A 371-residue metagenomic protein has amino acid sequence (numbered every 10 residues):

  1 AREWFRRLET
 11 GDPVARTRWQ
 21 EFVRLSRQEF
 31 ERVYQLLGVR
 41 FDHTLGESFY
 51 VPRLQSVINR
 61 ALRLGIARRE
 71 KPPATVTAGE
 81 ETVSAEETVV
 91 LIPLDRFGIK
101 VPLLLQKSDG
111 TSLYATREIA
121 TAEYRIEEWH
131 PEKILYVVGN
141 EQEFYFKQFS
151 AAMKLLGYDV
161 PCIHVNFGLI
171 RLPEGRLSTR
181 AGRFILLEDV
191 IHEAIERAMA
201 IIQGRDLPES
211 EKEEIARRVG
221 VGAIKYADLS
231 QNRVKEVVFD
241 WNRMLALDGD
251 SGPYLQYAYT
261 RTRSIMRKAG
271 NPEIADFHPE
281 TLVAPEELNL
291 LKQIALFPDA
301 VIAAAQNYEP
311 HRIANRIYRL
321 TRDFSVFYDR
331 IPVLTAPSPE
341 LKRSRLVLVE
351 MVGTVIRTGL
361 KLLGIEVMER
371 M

Functional and structural regions predicted by a protein language model:
A1-M371: NTP-dependent nucleotidyl-transfer catalytic core
